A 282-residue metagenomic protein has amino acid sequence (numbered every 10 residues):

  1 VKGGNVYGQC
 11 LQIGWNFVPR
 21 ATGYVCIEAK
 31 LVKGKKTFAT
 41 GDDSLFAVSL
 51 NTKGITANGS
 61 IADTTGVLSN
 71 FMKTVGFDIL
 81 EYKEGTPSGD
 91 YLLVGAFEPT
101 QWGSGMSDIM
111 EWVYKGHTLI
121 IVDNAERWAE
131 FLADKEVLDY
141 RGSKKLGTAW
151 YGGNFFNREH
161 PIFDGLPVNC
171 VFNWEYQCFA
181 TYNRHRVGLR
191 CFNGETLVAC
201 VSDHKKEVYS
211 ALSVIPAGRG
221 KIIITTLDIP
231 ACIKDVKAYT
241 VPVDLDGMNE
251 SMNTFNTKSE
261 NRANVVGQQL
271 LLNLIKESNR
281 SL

Functional and structural regions predicted by a protein language model:
V1-K2, C10-W15: Short structured motifs
K2-Y7, G23-E28, T37-T56, G194-T196 (+2 more regions): Extracellular ligand-binding/catalytic regions of CAZymes and related secreted enzymes and adhesion modules
G14-T22: Short, surface-exposed loop/turn segments at beta-strand-coil junctions that are enriched for proline with nearby
L31-K33: Surface-exposed loop/turn motifs at beta-strand-loop junctions within extracellular Ig-like and Fibronectin type III
K35-T37, E111-W112, R186-R190, L212-P216: A general structural signal for short secondary-structure junctions and capping/turn motifs
I55-Y140, R219, C232: Helical hinge/lid and interdomain linker segments adjacent to catalytic or ligand-binding clefts that mediate domain
E98-F179, M248, V266: A glycine-rich, often tryptophan-bearing local segment used as a flexible ligand/cofactor-contacting loop or short
R141, G147, C170-E175, F179-C191 (+2 more regions): N-terminal cap/leader regions of alpha/beta-hydrolase-fold enzymes, predominantly small-molecule hydrolases
